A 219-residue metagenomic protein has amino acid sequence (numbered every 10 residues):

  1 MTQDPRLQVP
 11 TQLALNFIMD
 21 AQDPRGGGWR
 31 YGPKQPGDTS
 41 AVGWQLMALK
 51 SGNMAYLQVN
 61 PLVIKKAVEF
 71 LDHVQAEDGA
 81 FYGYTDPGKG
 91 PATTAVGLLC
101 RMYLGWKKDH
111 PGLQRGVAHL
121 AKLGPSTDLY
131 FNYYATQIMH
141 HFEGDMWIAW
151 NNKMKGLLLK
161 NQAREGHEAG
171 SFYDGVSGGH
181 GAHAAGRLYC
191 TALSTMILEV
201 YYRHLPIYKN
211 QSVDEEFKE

Functional and structural regions predicted by a protein language model:
M1-N16, D20-K66, H73-R115, K122-G156 (+2 more regions): An alpha-helical repeat/solenoid feature that recognizes helix-turn-helix modules
